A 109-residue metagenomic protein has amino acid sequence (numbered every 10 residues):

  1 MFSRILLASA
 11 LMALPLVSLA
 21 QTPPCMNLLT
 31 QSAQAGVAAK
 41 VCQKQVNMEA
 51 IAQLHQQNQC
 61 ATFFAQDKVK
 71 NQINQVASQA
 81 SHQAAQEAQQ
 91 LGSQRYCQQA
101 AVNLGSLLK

Functional and structural regions predicted by a protein language model:
M1-I5: Positively charged n-region of N-terminal signal peptides that target proteins for export
L7-S9: Sec-dependent N-terminal signal peptides
P15-A20: N-terminal signal peptide c-region/cleavage motif recognized by signal peptidases
Q21-K68: Short N-proximal segments of mature Sec-exported proteins
A50-K109: Compact alpha-helical subdomains of small soluble proteins
